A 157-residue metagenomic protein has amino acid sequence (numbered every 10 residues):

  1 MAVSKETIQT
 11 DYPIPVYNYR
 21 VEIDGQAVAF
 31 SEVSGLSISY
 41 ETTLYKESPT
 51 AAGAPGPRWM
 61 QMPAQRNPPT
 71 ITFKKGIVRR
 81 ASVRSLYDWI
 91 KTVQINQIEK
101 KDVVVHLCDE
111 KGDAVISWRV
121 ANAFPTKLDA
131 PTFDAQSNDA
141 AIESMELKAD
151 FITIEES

Functional and structural regions predicted by a protein language model:
M1-S157: Glycine-rich, low-complexity intrinsically disordered segments
